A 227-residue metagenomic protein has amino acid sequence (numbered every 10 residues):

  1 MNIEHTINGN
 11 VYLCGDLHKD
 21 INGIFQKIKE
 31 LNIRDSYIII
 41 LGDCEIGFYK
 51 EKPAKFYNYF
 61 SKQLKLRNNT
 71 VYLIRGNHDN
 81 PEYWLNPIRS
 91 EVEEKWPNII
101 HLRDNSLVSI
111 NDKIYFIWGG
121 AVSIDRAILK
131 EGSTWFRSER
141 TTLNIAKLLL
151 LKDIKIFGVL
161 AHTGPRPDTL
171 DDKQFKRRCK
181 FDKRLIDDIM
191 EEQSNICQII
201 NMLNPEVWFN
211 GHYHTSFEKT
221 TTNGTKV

Functional and structural regions predicted by a protein language model:
N2-H5, C14, K19-I110: Core catalytic region of metal-dependent phosphoesterases/phosphodiesterases, especially metallo-beta-lactamase-like
N2-Y12, L107-I117, G158, T220-V227: Beta-strand-turn-beta hairpins that frame and shape the catalytic cleft of phosphate-ester-processing enzymes
L13-G15, I38-D43, T70-H78, H101-R103 (+4 more regions): Active-site neighborhood of phospho(di)ester-bond hydrolases with catalytic His/Asp-centered motifs
I21, G47-Y49, P81-W84, V108-N111 (+3 more regions): Short catalytic/ligand-binding loop motif for oxyanion handling, primarily in non-cytosolic enzymes, centered on
T70-I74, D168-V227: Conserved beta-sheet core of the metallophosphoesterase superfamily
R89-L102, Y115, K176, T222-V227: Active-site regions of enzymes building and remodeling cell-envelope glycoconjugates
K113-E191: Active-site-proximal loop/helix segment associated with metal-binding centers of metalloenzymes
